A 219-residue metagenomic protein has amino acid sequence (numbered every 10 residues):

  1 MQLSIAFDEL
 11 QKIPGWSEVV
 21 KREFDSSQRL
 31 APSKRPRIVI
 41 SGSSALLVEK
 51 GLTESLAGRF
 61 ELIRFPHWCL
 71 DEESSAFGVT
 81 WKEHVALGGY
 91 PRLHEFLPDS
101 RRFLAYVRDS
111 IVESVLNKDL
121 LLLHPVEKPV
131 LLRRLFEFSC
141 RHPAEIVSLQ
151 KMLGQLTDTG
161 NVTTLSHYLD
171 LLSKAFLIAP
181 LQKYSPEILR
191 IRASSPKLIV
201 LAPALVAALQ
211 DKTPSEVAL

Functional and structural regions predicted by a protein language model:
Q2-S4, L30-V39: Loop/turn-to-beta-strand initiation segments
Q2-V19: Conserved P-loop NTPase "ATPase switch" module shared by AAA+ and STAND
D8, V20, S41, E73 (+4 more regions): Conserved RecA-like P-loop NTPase ATPase core
V19-R22, T53-A57, G78, T213-S215: Short, glycine/charged-enriched secondary-structure capping and boundary segments
E23-R35, S55: Conserved catalytic network of the ASCE P-loop NTPase/AAA+ motor domain
R35-P36, S43-A45, E49-I146, A179: Interdomain motor-coupling "hinge/lid" segment immediately C-terminal to the ATP-binding subdomain of NTP-driven enzymes
R101-L219: Accessory nucleic acid-recognition modules appended to NTPase machines
